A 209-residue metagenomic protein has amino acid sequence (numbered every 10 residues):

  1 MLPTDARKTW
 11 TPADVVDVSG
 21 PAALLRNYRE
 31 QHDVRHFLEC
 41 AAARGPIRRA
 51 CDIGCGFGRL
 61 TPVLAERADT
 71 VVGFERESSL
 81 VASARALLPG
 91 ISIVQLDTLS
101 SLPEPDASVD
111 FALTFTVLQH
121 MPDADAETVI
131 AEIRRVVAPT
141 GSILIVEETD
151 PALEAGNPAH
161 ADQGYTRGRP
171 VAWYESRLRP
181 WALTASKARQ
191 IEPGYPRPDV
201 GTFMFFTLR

Functional and structural regions predicted by a protein language model:
M1-R49, I53-S101, M121-T128, S142-R209: Class I (Rossmann-like) S-adenosyl-L-methionine-dependent methyltransferase catalytic domain, capturing the SAM-binding
E104: Carboxylate-rich, divalent-cation-coordinating active-site regions
D110: Short acidic/polar active-site loop segments enriched in Thr and Asp
L113: A conserved beta-strand element that flanks and buttresses the S-adenosyl-L-methionine
T116-H120: Short catalytic micro-motifs in class I SAM-dependent methyltransferases
E127-P139: A short glycine-rich, Lys/Arg-flanked "PGG" loop and its adjoining helix->strand segment in the class I
